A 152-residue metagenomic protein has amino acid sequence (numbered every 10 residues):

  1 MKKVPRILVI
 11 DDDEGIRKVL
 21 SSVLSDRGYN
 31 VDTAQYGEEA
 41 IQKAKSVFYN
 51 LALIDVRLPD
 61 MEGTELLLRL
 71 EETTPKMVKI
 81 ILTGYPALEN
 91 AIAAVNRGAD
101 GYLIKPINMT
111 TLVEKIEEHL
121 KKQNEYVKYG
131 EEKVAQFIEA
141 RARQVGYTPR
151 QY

Functional and structural regions predicted by a protein language model:
P5, Q35-Y36, E62-E65, T83-P86: Acidic catalytic/metal-coordinating carboxylates
E14-D32, H119: Two-component/phosphorelay signaling modules centered on CheY-like receiver
T33-L51: Acidic, metal-coordinating helix/loop segments flanking the phosphotransfer/catalytic sites of two-component signaling
Q42, T64-K76: Short amphipathic alpha-helix used as the core "switch/output" element in two-component signaling
D55: Active-site residues of response regulator receiver
I107-I116: C-terminal output helix
K122-Y152: CheY-like receiver
